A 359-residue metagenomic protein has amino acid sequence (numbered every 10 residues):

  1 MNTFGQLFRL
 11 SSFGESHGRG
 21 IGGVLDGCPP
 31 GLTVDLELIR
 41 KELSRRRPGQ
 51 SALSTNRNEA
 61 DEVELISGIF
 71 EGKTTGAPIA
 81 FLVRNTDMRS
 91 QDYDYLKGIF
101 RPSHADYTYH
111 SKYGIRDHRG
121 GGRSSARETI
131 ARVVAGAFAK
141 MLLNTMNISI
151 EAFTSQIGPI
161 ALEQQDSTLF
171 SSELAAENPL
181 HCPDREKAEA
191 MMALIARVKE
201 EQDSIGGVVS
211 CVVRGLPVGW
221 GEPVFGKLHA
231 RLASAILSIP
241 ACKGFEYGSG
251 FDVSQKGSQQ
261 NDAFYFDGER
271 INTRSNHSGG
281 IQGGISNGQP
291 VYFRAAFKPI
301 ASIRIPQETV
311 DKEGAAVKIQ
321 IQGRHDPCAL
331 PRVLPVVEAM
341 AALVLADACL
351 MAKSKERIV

Functional and structural regions predicted by a protein language model:
M1-R57: N-terminal, positively charged regions that mediate nucleic acid binding
R9, I300-V359: Internal helix-turn-beta structural module
R9-G14, D117-E128, V218-W220, N276-I281 (+1 more regions): A short glycine/serine-rich beta->alpha loop
F13-R19, Q202-I205, V209-A316: Glycine-rich anion/phosphate-binding loop at the beta-strand->alpha-helix junction
R19-G31, R127-I148, G226-S234, Q289-V291 (+2 more regions): Alpha-helical support elements that line or immediately flank enzyme active sites and cofactor-binding pockets
L43-P102, D106: Glycine-rich, N-terminal phosphate-binding loop and its surrounding beta-alpha-beta segment
K97-G122, Q307-H325: Short acidic, glycine/tyrosine-flanked loop/strand segments centered on an H-E-D-like triad
K112-V224: Glycine-rich, mobile lid/loop segments that gate access to catalytic sites or pores
